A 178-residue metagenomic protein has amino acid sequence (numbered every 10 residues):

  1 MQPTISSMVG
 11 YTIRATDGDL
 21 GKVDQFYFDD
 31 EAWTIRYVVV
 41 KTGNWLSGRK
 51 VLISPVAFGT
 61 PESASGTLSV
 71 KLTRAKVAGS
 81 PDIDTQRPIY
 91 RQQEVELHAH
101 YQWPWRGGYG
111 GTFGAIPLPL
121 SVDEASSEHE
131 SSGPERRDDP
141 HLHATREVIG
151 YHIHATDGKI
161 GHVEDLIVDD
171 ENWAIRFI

Functional and structural regions predicted by a protein language model:
M1-I178: Peripheral interaction segments used for macromolecular assembly
